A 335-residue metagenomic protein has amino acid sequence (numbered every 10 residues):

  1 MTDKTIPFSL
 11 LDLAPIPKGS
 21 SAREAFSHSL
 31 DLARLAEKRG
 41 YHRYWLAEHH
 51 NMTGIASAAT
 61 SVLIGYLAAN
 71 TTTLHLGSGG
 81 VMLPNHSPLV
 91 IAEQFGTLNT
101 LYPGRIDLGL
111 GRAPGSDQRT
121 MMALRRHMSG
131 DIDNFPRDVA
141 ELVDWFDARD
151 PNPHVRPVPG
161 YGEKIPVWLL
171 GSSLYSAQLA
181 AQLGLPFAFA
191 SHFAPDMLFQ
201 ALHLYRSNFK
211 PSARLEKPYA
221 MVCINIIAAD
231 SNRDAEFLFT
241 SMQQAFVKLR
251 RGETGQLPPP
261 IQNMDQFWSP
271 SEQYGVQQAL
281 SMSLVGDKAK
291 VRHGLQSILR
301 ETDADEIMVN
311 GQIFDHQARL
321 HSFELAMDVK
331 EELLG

Functional and structural regions predicted by a protein language model:
M1-T71, L334: N-terminal beta1-alpha1-beta2 module of alpha/beta enzyme domains
T2-K4, E37, I64-T72, N99-R105 (+3 more regions): Acidic (Asp/Glu)-rich catalytic clusters
P7, L11-A22, P84-D147, F187: Flexible, glycine-rich active-site loops centered on histidine and acidic residues that chelate a metal or position
F8, A36, G40, E48 (+6 more regions): Conserved, mostly hydrophobic/aromatic
F8-D12, Y44-L46, L76-S78, I106-L110 (+4 more regions): Hydrophobic faces of well-ordered beta-strands that scaffold small-molecule active sites in alpha/beta enzyme cores
D12-S27, V81-L89, Y161-G171, A279-K288: Active-site mouth loops of central-metabolism enzymes
M128-R156, M197-D303, E331-L334: An alpha-helical appendage that flanks or caps ligand/catalytic pockets
A177, A181-D196, A201-L202: A conserved active-site cap/scaffold subdomain adjacent to cofactor or substrate pockets
